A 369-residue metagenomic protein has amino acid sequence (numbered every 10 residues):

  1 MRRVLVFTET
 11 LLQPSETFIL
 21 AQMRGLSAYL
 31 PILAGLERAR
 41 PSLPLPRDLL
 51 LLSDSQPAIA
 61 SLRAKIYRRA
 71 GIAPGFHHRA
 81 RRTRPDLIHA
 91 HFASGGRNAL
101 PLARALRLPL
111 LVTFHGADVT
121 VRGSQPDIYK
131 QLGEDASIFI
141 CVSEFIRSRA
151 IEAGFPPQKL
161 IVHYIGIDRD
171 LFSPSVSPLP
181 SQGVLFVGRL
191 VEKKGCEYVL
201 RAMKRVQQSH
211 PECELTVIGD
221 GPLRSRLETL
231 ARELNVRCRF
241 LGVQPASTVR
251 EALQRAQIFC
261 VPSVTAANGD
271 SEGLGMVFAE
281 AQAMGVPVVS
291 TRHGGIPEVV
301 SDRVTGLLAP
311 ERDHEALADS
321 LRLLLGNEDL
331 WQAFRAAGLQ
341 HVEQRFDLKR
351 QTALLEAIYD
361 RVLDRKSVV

Functional and structural regions predicted by a protein language model:
M1-D48: N-terminal subdomain of nucleotide-sugar transferases
L5, V176-K204, T216, F259: Conserved donor-binding/catalytic core segment of Leloir-type glycosyltransferases
E37, F145, G166: Carbohydrate-associated surface elements
A90-G95: Short His-centered aromatic/hydrophobic patch
S225-R250: Nucleotide-activated donor-binding/catalytic signature segment of Leloir-type glycosyltransferases, i.e., the conserved
Q254-G269, V286: Acidic donor-binding loop of glycosyltransferase active sites
F278, A283, P287-S290, V300: Short hydrophobic beta-strand element within catalytic cores of glycosyltransferases and related nucleotide-activated
V299-R303, L307-H314, L323-D329: Conserved acidic donor-binding segment of nucleotide-sugar-dependent glycosyltransferases
